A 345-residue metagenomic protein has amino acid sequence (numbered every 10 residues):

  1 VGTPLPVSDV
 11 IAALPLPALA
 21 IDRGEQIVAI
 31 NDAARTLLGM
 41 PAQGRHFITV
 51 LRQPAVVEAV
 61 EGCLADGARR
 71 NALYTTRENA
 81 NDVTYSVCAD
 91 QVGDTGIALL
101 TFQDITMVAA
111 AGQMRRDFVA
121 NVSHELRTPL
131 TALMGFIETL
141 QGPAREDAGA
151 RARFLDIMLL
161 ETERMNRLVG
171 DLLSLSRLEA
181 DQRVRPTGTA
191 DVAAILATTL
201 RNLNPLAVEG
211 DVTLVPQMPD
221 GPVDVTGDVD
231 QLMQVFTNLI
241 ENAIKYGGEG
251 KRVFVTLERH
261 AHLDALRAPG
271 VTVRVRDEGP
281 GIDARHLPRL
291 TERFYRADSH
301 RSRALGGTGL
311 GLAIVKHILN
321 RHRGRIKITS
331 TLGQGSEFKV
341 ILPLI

Functional and structural regions predicted by a protein language model:
V1-A34: Sensory modules in modular signal-transduction proteins
H46-M107: PAS-family sensory/regulatory modules and their coupling/dimerization elements
L160-M165: Short alpha-helical segment of the dimerization/phosphotransfer core of two-component systems
A180-R185, D224-G227: Conserved micro-motifs of the catalytic ATP-binding
G188-T189, V208, T213-V223, H260: Conserved catalytic submotifs in the C-terminal HATPase_c
V192, G281-R289: Short helix N-cap motif at coil->helix boundaries in the Bergerat
